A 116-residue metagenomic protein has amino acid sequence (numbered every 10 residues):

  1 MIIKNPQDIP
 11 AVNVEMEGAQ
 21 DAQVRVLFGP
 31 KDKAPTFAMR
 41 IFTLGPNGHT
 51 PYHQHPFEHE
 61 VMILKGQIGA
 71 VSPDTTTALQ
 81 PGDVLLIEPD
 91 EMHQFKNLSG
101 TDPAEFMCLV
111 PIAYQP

Functional and structural regions predicted by a protein language model:
M1-T36: A short, N-terminal "cap"/entry segment at the start of jelly-roll beta-barrel domains of the cupin/DSBH fold
R40-H55, P89: Conserved short histidine dyad/triad with adjacent acidic residue
G48-P51, G66-V71: Short beta-strand segments in beta-sandwich/barrel cores
F57-H59, I63-I68: Glycine- and acidic-residue-biased ligand/ion/polar-headgroup-sensing regions
D74-P89: Short acidic-glycine-tyrosine-enriched beta hairpin
P89-Q115: Ligand-binding loop in jelly-roll beta-barrel domains
